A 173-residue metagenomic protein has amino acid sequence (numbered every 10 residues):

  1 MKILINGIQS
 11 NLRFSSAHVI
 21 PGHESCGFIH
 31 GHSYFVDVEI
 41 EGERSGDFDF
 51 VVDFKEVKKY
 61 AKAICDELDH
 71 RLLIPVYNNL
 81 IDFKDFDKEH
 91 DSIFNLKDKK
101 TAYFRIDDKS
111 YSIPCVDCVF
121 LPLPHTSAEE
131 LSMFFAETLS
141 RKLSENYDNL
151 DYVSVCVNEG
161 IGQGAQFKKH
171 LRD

Functional and structural regions predicted by a protein language model:
M1-D173: Charge-rich, low-complexity N-terminal segments
